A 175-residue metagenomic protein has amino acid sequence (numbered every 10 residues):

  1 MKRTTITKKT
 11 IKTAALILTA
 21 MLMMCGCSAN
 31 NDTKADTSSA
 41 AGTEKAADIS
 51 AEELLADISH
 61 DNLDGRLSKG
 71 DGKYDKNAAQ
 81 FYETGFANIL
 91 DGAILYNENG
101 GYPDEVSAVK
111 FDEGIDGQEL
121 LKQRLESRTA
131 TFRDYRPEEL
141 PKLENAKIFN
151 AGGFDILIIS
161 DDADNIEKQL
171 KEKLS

Functional and structural regions predicted by a protein language model:
K2-A15: Bacterial N-terminal signal peptides that target proteins for export
L22-G26: C-terminal motif of bacterial Sec signal peptides marking the signal peptidase cleavage site
S28-N31: Bacterial signal peptide processing site
K34-G70: N-terminal low-complexity, Pro/Thr/Ser-rich intrinsically disordered segments that act as propeptides or flexible
S68-P103, D116-G117: Short, compositionally biased low-complexity segments enriched in polar/charged residues
E98, E139-S175: A short, solvent-exposed beta-edge/loop patch
P103-E113: A short acidic-to-branched-hydrophobic micro-motif
G114, Q118-G152: Short Gly/Thr-rich strand-loop-strand
